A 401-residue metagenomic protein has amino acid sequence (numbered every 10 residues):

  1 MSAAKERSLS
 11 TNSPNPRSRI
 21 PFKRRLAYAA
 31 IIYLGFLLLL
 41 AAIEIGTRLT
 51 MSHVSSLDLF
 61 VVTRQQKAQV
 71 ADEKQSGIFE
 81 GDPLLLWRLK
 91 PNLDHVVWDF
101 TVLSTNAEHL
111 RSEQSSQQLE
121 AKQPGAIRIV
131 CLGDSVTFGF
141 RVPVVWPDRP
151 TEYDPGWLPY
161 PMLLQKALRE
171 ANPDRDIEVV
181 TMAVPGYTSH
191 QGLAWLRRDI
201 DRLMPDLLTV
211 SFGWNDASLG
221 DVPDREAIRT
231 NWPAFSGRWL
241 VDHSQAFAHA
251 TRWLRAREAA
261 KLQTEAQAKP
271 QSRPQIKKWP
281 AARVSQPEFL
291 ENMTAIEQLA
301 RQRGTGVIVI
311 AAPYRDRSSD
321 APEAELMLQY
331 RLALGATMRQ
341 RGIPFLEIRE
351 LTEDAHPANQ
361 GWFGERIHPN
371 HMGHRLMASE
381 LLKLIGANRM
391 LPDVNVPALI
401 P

Functional and structural regions predicted by a protein language model:
M1-R24: N-terminal Lys/Arg-rich, disordered targeting/topogenic segments
A30-I45: Hydrophobic membrane-insertion alpha-helices, especially the h-region of bacterial N-terminal signal peptides
I31-I32, T47-R48, S56, L85-W87 (+3 more regions): Histidine-centered active-site loop/cap adjacent to the catalytic His in serine esterases/O-acetyl transfer systems
S55-A167, A171-N172, P401: Membrane/wall-proximal cationic-aromatic binding patches
A126-I127, D174-E178, L203-L208, R301-I308 (+1 more regions): Loop/turn elements at helix/coil->beta-strand transitions in domains of secreted/extracellular proteins
V130, M162, A167, R175-L203 (+1 more regions): Internal alpha/beta domain cores that form substrate/cofactor-binding pockets in large enzymes and binding proteins
V136-D154, T181-M182, W279-Q286, A321-A324 (+1 more regions): Second-shell loop/turn segments in exported
L158, G213-G335, I348-N359, D393-P401: Serine-dependent acyl-ester chemistry module
